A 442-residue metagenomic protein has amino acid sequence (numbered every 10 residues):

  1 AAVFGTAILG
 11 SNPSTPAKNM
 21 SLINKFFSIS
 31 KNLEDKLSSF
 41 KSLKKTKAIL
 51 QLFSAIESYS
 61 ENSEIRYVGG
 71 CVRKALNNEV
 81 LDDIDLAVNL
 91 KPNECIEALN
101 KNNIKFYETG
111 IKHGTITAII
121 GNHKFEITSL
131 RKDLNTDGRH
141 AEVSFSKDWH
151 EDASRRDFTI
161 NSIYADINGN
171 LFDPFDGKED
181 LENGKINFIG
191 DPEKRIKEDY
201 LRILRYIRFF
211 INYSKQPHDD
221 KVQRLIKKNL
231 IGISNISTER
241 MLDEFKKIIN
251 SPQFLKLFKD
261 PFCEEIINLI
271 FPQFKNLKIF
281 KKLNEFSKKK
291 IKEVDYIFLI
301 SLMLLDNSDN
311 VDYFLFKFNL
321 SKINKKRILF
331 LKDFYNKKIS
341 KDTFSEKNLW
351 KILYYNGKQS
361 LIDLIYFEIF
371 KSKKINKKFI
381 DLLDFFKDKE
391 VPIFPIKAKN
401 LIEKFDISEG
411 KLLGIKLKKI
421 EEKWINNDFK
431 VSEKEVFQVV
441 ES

Functional and structural regions predicted by a protein language model:
A1-V3, A7, A17: Acidic, Ala/Val/Gly-enriched low-complexity intrinsically disordered segments
N19-S442: Catalytic cores of the polymerase beta-like nucleotidyltransferase superfamily and closely associated nucleotide
